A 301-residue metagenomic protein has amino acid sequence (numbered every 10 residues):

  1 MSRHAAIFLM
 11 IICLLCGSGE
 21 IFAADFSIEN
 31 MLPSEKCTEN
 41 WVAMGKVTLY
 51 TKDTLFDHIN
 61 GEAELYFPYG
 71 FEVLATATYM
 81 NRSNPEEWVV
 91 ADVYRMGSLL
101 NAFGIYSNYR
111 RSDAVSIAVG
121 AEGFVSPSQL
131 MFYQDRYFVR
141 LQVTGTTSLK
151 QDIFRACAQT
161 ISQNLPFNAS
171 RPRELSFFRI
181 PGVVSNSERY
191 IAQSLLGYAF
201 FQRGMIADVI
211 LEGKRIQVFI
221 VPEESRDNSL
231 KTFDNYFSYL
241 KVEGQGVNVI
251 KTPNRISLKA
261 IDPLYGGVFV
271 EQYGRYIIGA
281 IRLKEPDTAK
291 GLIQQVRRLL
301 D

Functional and structural regions predicted by a protein language model:
M1-F8: Bacterial N-terminal signal peptides that target proteins for export
L14-D301: Soluble, non-membrane globular domain cores that form compact, hydrophobic packing and curved binding surfaces
